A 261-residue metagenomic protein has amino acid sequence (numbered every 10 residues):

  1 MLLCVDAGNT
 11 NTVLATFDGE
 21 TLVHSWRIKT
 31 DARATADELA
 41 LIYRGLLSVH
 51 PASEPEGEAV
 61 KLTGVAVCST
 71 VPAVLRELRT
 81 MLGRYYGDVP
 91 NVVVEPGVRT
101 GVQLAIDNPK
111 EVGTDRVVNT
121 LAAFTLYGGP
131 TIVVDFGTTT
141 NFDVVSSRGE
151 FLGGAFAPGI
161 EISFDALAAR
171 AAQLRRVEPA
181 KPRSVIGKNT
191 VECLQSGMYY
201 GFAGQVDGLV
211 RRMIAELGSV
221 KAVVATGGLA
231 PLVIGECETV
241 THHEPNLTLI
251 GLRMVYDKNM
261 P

Functional and structural regions predicted by a protein language model:
M1-C4, A34, S163-P261: ATP-binding/phosphotransfer module of carbohydrate and carboxylate kinases, centering on a glycine-rich
L2-D6, A66, T131-D135, V224: Short glycine-aspartate micro-motif
L2-G45, E54-V60, E150-R175, K181-S184: Short glycine-rich, Thr/Ser-proximal phosphate-binding strand/loop in the N-terminal lobe of ATP-dependent enzymes
T10, V71-A73, T138-T140, P231: Gly/Ser/Thr-rich loops at beta-strand to alpha-helix junctions that form or flank small-molecule/cofactor-binding
Y43-G64, Y85, L209-K221: Phosphate/pyrophosphate-binding loops at sites that engage ATP/ADP/AMP, CoA/4′-phosphopantetheine, polyphosphate
T70, Y85-Y86: Glycine-rich nucleotide/cofactor/substrate-binding loop typically near the N-terminus or early in the first domain
A73-M81: N-terminal/domain-start alpha-helical segments
R79-T80, D88-V92, V98-R170, Y199-R212 (+3 more regions): Phosphate-binding/catalytic loop of phosphoryl-transfer enzymes
